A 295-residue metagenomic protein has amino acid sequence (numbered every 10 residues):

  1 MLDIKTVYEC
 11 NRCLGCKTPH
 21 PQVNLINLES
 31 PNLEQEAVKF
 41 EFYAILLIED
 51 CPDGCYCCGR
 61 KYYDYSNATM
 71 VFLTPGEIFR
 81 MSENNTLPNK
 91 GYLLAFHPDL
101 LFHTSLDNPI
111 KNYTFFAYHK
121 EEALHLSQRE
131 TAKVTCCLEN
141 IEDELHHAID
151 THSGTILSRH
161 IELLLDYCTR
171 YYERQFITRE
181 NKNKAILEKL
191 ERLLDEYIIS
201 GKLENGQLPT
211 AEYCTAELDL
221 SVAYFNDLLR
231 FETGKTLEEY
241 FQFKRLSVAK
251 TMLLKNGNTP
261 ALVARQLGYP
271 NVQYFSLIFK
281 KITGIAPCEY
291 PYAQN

Functional and structural regions predicted by a protein language model:
M1-D64: Generic protein-terminus/edge-of-domain signal
Y65-F79, A95-P98: Conserved metal-binding segment of the jelly-roll/cupin
N84-H147: A hydrophobic/aromatic-rich effector-binding and dimerization subdomain of bacterial HTH-type transcriptional regulators
A132-D195: An amphipathic alpha-helical interaction segment
S158, E180-L218, Y240-N258: A short, Lys/Arg-enriched amphipathic alpha-helix from helix-turn-helix/homeodomain DNA-binding modules
F225, L229, Y274-F275, F279: Short hydrophobic/aromatic patch on the recognition helix
F231-Q273, Y292-N295: Terminal helix-turn-helix DNA-binding modules in bacterial transcription factors
S276-N295: …primarily DNA-binding HTH/wHTH and HhH modules…
